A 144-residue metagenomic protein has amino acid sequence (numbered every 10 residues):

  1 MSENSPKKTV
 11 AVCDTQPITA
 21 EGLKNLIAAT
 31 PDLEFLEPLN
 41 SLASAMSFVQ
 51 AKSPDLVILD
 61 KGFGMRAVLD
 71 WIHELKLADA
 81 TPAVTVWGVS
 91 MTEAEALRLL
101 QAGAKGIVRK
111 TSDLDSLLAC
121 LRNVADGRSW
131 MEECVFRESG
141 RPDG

Functional and structural regions predicted by a protein language model:
P6-T19, L23-I27, V57: Conserved acidic segment of CheY-like receiver
D32-S41, F48: Short hydrophobic/Thr-rich beta-strand motif most characteristic of the beta2 strand and flanking loop of CheY-like
S41, G64, V89-A94, S116: Negatively charged, flexible loop motifs adjacent to catalytic sites in prokaryotic signal transduction proteins
A45, D55-L75, T92: Conserved phosphotransfer microenvironments
Q50-K52, L75-T81, A102: Conserved phosphotransfer cores of two-component systems
V57, V84, I107-V108: Two-component signal transduction core modules
T81-M91: A short, hydrophobic beta-strand element within the central beta-sheet of small alpha/beta folds
A96-Q101, G106-G144: Short, flexible helix-to-coil linker/hinge segments that flank and couple to helix-turn-helix
